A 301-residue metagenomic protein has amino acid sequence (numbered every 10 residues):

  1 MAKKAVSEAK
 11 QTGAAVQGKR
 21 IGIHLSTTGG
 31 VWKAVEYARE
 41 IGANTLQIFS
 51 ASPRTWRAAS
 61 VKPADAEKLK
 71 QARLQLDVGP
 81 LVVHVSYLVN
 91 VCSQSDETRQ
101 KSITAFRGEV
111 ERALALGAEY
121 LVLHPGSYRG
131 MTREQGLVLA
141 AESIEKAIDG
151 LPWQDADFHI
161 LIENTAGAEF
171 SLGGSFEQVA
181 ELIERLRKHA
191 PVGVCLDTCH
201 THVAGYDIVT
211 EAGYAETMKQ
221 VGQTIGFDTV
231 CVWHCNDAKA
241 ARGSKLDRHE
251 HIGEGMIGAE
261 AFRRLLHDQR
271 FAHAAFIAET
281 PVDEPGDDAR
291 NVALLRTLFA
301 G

Functional and structural regions predicted by a protein language model:
M1-V85, V89-E111, G301: N-terminal pre-domain/capping segments
A2-A5, K10, A180-G301: Histidine-acidic metal/acid-base catalytic patches
T12-V16, E36-A43, V61-V82, E109-G117 (+4 more regions): Acidic (Asp/Glu)-rich catalytic clusters
H24-T28, A51-P53, S86-L88, G126-Y128 (+4 more regions): Active-site beta-loop-alpha junctions enriched in small/polar residues
V31, A66, S102, F106 (+7 more regions): Aromatic/hydrophobic pocket-lining residues that form the small-molecule binding cavity in soluble enzyme cores
A38, H84, S102, A113 (+5 more regions): Conserved, mostly hydrophobic/aromatic
A58, K62-D65, S95-T98, S102 (+6 more regions): Residue-level preference for long, well-ordered alpha-helices that form the structural scaffold of enzyme catalytic
V91-G193: Active-site acidic/histidine proton-transfer and metal-coordination neighborhood in alpha/beta enzyme cores
